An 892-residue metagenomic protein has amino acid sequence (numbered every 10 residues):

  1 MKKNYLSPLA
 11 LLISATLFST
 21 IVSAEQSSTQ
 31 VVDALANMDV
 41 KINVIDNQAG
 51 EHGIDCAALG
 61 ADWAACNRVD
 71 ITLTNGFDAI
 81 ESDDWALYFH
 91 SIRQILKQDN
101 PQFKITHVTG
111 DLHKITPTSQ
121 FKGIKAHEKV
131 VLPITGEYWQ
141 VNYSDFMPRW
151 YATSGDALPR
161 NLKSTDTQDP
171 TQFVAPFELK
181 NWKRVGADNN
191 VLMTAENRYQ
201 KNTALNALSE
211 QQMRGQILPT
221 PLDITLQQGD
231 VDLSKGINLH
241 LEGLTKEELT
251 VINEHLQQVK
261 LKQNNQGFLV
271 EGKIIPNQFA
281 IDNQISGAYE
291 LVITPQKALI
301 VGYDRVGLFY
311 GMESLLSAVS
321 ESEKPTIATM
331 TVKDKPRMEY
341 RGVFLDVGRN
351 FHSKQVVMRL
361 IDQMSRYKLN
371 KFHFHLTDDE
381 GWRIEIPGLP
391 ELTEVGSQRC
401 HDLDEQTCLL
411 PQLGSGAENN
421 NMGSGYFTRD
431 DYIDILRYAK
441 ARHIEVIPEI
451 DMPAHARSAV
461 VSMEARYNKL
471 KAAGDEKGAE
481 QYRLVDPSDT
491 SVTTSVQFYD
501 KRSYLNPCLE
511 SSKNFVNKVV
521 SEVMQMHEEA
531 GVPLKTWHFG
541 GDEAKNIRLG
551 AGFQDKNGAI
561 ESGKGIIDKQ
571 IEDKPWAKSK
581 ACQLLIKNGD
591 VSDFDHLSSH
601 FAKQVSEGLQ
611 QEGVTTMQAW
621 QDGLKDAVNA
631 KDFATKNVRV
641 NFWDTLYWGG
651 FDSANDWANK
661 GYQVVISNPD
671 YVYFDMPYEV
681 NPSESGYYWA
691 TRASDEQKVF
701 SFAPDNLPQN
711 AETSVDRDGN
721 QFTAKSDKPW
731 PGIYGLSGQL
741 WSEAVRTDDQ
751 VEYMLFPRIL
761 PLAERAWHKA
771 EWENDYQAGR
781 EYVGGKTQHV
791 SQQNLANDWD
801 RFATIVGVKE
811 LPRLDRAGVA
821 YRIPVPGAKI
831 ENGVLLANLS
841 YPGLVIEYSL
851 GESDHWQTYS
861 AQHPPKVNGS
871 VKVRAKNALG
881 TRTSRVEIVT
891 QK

Functional and structural regions predicted by a protein language model:
V40-I80: Short beta-strand elements of extracellular/lumenal beta-sandwich folds
G76-T109, P148-W150: Short acidic, flexible loop segments centered on an aromatic residue
N100-Q140: Intrinsically disordered, low-complexity Pro/Gly/Ser/Thr-rich segments with frequent PxxP/GP/PP motifs and embedded
F146-V306, Y310-P336, M617-D626, R822-V825: Acidic, contiguous N-terminal accessory segments
S286-A288, V292-Y504, L509-F515, V520-T536: Feature activates predominantly on carbohydrate-active enzymes
T493-Q497, R502-N637: Active-site neighborhood of glycoside hydrolase catalytic domains
T615-I830: Flexible, acidic glycine-rich loops studded with aromatic residues
G784-K892: Short, compositionally stereotyped local motifs that mark structural "simplifiers"
